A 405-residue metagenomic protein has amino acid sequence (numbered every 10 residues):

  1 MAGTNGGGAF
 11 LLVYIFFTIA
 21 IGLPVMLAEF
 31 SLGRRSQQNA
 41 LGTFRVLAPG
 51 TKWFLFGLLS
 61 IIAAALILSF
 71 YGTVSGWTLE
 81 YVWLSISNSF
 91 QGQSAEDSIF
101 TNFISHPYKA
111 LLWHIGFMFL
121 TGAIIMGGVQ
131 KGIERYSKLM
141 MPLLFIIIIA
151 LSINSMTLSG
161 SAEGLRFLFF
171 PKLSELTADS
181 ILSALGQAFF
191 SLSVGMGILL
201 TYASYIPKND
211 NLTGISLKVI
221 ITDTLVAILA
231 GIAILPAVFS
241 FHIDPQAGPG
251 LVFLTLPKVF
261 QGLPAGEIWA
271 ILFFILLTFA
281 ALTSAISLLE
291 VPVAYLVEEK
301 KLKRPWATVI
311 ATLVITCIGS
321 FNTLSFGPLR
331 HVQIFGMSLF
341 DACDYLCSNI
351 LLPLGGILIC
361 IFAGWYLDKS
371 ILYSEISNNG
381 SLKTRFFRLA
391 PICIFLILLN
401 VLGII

Functional and structural regions predicted by a protein language model:
A2-N5, A40-L59, G72-Q130, A162-L182 (+4 more regions): Inter-helical loop and helix-membrane interface segments of multi-pass membrane transporters/permeases
G3-A28, K109-A110, S348, L352-G355: Extracellular loop-to-transmembrane helix junctions
A9-V13, T51-A65, L112-F117, L176-L185 (+4 more regions): Select transmembrane alpha-helical segments in multipass membrane proteins
V13-A48, A237, F241-D244, I361-W365: Juxtamembrane transmembrane-helix boundary signature
G42, S75-S105, I206-N209, G214 (+3 more regions): Helix-loop-helix connectors at the membrane interface of multi-pass transporters/channels
F56-L59, L302-T312, D344-I394: C-terminal membrane-solvent junction of multi-pass transporters and transport-like membrane proteins
A110-L112, T222-I228, E267-A270, F279-L282 (+2 more regions): Loop-to-transmembrane helix boundary motifs in multi-pass membrane proteins
E134, K138-L282, W306-A307: Membrane-embedded translocation segments of transport machinery
